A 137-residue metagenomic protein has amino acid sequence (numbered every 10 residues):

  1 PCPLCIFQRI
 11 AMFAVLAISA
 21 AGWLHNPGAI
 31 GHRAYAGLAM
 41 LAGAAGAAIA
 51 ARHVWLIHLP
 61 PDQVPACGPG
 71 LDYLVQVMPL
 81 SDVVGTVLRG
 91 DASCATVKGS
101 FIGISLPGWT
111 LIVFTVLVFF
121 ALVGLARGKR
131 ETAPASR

Functional and structural regions predicted by a protein language model:
P1-R9, Y35, P65-G68: Non-cytosolic membrane-interface motifs at loop->transmembrane helix junctions
F7-W23, D72-Q76: Iron-sulfur (Fe-S) cluster-binding segments and ferredoxin-like electron-carrier domains, especially [2Fe-2S]
A17-G28, I49-L56: Membrane-helix exit/interface motif
A21-R33, L122-K129: Membrane-interface junctions at the ends of membrane-embedded or membrane-associated helices
P27-I49, F119: Interfacial segments of alpha-helical transmembrane regions
A45-P60, L80: C-terminal TM-helix exit segments that contain a strictly Trp-centered aromatic cap at the helix terminus
H58-S105: Extracytosolic (periplasmic/ER-lumenal) interhelical loops and adjacent juxtamembrane/interface segments of multi-pass
R89-R137: A hydrophobic membrane-anchoring alpha-helix module
